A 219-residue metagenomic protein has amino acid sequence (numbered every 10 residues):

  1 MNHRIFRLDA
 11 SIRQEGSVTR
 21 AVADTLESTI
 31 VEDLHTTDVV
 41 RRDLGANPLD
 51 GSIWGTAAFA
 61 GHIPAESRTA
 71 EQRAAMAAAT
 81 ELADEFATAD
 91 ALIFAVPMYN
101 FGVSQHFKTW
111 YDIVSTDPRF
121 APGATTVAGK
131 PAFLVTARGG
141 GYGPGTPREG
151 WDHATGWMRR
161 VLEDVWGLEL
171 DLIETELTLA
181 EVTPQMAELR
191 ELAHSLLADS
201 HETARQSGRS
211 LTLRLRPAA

Functional and structural regions predicted by a protein language model:
M1-V96, F101-I113, E202-A219: N-terminal beta1-alpha1-beta2 submodule of the flavodoxin-like/Rossmannoid cofactor-binding fold
R4, D38, K130-P131, E169: Residues at the starts of beta-strands that form the adenosine-phosphate
R7, F94, A132-T136, L172: Structural beta-sheet core signal
S11-R13, G139-Y142, T178-A180: A short, flexible beta-alpha/helix-coil linker loop
D50-T56, T146-P147, T183-M186: Short aromatic-enriched loop/helix-cap "lid" or pocket-rim segments at secondary-structure transitions that line
Q105-T125, V135: Conserved nucleotide-sugar donor-interacting segment of glycosyltransferase catalytic cores, predominantly GT-B
A121-G167: Short, glycine-/small-residue-rich phosphate/pyrophosphate-handling segment
R148-E149, G156-A219: Glycine-rich phosphate/pyrophosphate-binding loop and the adjoining helix
